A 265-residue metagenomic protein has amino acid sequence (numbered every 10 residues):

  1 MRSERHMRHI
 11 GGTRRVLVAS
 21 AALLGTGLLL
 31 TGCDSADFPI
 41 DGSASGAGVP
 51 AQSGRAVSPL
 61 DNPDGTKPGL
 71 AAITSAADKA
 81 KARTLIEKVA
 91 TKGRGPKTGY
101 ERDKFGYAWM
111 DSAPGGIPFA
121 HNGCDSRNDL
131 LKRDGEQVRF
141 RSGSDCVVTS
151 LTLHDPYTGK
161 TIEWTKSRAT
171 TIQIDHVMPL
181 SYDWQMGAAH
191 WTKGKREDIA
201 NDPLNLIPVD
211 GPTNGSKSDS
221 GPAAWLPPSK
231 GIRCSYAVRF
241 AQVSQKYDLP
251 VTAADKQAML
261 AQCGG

Functional and structural regions predicted by a protein language model:
S3-A21: Bacterial N-terminal signal peptides that target proteins for export
L29-G32: C-terminal motif of bacterial Sec signal peptides marking the signal peptidase cleavage site
D34-D37: Bacterial signal peptide processing site
I40-A120, D255, G264: N-terminal module-boundary/linker segments of secreted carbohydrate-active enzymes
T74-A77, K81, V89-K97, K104 (+8 more regions): Sec/Tat-exported extracytoplasmic proteins
T91-Q173, V177-M178: Secreted/periplasmic proteins that engage bacterial cell-wall peptidoglycan
V148, Y157-G265: Domain-level detector of nuclease and nuclease-like folds in predominantly extracellular/periplasmic contexts
